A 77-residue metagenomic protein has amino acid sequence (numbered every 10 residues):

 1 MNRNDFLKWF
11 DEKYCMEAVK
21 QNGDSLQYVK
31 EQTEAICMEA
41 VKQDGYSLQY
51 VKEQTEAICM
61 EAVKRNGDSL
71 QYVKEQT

Functional and structural regions predicted by a protein language model:
M1-T77: Alpha-helical scaffold segments
